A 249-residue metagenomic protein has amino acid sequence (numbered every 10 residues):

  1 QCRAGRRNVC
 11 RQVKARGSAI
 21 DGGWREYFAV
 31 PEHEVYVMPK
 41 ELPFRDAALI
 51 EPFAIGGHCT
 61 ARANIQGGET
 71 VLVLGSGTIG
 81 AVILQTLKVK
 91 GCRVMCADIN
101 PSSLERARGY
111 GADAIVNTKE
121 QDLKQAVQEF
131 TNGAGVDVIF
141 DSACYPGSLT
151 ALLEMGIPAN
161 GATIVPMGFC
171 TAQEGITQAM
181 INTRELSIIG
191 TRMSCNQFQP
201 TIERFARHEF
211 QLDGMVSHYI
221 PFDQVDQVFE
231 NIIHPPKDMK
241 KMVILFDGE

Functional and structural regions predicted by a protein language model:
Q1-V35: Glycine-rich phosphate/adenylate-binding loop and adjacent beta-alpha elements of nucleotide- or dinucleotide-binding
Y27, A48, L72, S76 (+6 more regions): Glycine- and other small-residue-rich loops at beta-strand/loop junctions that grip anionic moieties
P31, P39, K119, G168 (+1 more regions): Residues at the C-termini of beta-strands that transition into short coil/loop
L42-E120, Q125: Mid-domain Rossmann-like dinucleotide-binding core that forms the NAD(H)/NADP(H) cofactor-binding site
A63, E105-S187, G248-E249: Glycine-rich cofactor phosphate-binding loops and adjacent beta1-alpha1 units of small-molecule cofactor enzyme domains
N100, C170, S194: Residues in the short beta-alpha loop(s) of Rossmann-like NAD(P)-binding domains
T150-E154, C195, Q199-E249: C-terminal hydrophobic helical "lid"/dimerization subdomain of Rossmann-like NAD(P)H-dependent oxidoreductases
